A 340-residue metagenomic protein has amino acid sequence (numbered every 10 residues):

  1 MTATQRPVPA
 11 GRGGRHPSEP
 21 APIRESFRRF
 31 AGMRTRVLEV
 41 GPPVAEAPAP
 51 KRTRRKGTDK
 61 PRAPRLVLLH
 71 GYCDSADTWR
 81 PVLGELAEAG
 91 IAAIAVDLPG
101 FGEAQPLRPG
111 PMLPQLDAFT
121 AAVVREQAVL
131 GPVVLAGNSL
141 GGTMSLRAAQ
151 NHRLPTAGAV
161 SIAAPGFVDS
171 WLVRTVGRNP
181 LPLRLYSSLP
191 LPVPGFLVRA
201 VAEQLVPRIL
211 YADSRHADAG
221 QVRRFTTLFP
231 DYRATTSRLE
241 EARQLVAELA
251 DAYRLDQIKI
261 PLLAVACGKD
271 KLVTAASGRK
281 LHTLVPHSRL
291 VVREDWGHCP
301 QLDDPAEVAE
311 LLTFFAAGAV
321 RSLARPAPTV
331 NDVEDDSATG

Functional and structural regions predicted by a protein language model:
M1-R29, R52-R54: An N-terminal hydrophobic leader/cap segment in hydrolases
S26-M33, L38-A45, K51, E88 (+3 more regions): Active-site loop/oxyanion-hole signature of alpha/beta-hydrolase fold enzymes
E39-K51, R55-E103: Conserved HGGG/HGGXW glycine-rich cap/lid loop of the alpha/beta-hydrolase fold
Q150, G158-P190: Flexible "cap/lid" loop of the alpha/beta hydrolase fold
F167, V173, G195-Q257: Conserved alpha/beta-hydrolase catalytic His-Asp/Glu region
I258, A264-A266: Short beta-strand/loop motif that positions the catalytic acidic residue of the alpha/beta-hydrolase fold
K269-V273: Acidic catalytic loop of the alpha/beta-hydrolase fold
P286-G340: Catalytic active-site module of serine/aspartate enzymes centered on a nucleophile-bearing elbow/loop
